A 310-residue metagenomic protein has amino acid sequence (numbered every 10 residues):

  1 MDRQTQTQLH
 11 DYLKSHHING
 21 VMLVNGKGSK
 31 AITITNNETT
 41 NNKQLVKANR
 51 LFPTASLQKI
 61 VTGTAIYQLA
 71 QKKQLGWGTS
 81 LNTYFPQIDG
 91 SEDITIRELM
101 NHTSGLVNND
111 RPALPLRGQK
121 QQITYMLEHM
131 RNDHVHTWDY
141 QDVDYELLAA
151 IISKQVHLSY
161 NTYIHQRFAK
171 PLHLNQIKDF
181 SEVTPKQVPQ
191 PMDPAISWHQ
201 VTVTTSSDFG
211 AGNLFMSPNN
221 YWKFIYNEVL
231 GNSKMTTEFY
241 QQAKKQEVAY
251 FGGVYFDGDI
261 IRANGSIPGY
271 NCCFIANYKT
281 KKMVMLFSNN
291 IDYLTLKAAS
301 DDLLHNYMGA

Functional and structural regions predicted by a protein language model:
M1-N36, T202-A310: Catalytic loop of the DD-peptidase/beta-lactamase superfamily, centered on the K-T-G motif and neighboring
I18-G20, N42-E98, R131-V143, F209-G212 (+1 more regions): Short active-site loop at a secondary-structure junction that contains or immediately precedes the catalytic residue(s)
N41-N42, V203: A short small-residue
Y67, E128-H134, V143-L148, A298-A310: A general structural signal for short secondary-structure boundary/capping elements
E92-I260, N264-P268, C272: Short, surface-exposed loop or secondary-structure junction motifs that flank catalytic or metal-binding residues
